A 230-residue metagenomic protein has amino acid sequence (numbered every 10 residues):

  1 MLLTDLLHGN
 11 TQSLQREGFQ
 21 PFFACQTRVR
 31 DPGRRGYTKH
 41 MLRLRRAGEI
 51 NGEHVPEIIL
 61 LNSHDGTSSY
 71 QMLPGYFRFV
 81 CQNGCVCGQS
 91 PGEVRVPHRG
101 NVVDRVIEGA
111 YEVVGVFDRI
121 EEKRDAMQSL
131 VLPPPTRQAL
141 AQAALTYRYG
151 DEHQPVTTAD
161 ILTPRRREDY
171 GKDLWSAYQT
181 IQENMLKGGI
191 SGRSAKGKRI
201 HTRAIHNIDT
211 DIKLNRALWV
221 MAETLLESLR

Functional and structural regions predicted by a protein language model:
L2-A24: Amphipathic alpha-helical segments
G18-R46: A short acidic/basic microdomain associated with nuclease active sites
R43-V55, L60-T67, M72-R230: Intrinsically disordered, low-complexity regions enriched in serine/threonine
